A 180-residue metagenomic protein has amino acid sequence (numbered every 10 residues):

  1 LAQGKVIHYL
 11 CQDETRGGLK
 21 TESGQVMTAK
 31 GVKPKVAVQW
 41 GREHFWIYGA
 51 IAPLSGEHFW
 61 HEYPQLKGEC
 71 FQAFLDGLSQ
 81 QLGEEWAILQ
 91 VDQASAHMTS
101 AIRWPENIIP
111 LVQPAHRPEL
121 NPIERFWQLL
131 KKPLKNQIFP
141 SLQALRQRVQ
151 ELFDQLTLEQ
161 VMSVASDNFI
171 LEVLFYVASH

Functional and structural regions predicted by a protein language model:
L1-Q72, D76, L171-H180: Extended, low-complexity cationic-aromatic segments
K5-I7, E84-A87: Short coil/turn segments at beta-strand junctions that form active-site/ligand-binding loops
K5-Y9, E124-H180: C-terminal anion-handling pockets and recognition modules
L10-Q12, A87-V91, L111-P114: Short beta-strand segments
K33-W40, E106-R125: RNase H-like polynucleotidyl transferase catalytic core
E85-H97, N121: Acidic/histidine-rich, metal-coordinating catalytic segments
A94, P114-R117, Q143: Carbohydrate transferase catalytic cores enriched for Leloir-type hexosyltransferases
T99-E106: Short, aromatic/basic amphipathic alpha-helical patches
